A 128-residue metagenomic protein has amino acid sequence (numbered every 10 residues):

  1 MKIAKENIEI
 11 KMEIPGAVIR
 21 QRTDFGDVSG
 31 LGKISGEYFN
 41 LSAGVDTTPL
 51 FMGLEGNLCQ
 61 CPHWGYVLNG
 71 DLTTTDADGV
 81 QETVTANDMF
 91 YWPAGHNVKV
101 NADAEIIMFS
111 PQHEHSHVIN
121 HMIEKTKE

Functional and structural regions predicted by a protein language model:
M1-T48, E55, E128: A short, N-terminal "cap"/entry segment at the start of jelly-roll beta-barrel domains of the cupin/DSBH fold
K5, R20, G36-Y38, W64 (+3 more regions): Conserved hydrophobic/aromatic beta-strand scaffold that supports enzyme active sites
G26-S29, T74-D78: Short acidic, glycine-rich loop/turn motifs
G32, A94-I119: Ligand-binding loop in jelly-roll beta-barrel domains
T48-L58, D76, E82: Short histidine-centered beta-strand/loop micro-motifs that create catalytic or ligand/metal-coordination sites
N57-T74: Short, conserved beta-strand element in jelly-roll/cupin
D76-G95: Short acidic-glycine-tyrosine-enriched beta hairpin
S116-E128: Acidic/histidine-enriched, glycine/proline-rich intrinsically disordered or flexible terminal extensions
